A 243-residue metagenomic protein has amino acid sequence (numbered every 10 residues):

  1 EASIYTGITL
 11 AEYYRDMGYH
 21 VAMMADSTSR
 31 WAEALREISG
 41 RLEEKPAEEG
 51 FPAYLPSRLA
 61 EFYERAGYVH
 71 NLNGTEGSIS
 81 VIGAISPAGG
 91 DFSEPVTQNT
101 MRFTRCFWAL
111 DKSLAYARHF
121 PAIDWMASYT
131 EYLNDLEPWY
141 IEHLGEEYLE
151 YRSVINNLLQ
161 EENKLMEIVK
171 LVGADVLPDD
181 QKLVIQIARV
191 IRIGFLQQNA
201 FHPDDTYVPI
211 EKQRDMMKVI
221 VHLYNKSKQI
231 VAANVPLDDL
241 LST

Functional and structural regions predicted by a protein language model:
E1-L241: P-loop NTPase catalytic core
